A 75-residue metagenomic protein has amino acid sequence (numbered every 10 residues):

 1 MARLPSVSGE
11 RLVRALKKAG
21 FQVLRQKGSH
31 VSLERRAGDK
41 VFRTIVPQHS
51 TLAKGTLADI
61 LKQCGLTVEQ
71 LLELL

Functional and structural regions predicted by a protein language model:
M1-K27, R35-G38: N-terminal first-folded block
R3-S6, I45, T51, E73-L74: Residue-level preference for alpha-helix termini and adjacent loops
V31, T44-P47, T51, A58: Amphipathic, hydrophobic secondary-structure cores in small proteins
D39-R43: Short, charged/polar, Gly/Pro-enriched secondary-structure boundary elements
T51-L75: C-terminal structural segments of small proteins and small subunits
